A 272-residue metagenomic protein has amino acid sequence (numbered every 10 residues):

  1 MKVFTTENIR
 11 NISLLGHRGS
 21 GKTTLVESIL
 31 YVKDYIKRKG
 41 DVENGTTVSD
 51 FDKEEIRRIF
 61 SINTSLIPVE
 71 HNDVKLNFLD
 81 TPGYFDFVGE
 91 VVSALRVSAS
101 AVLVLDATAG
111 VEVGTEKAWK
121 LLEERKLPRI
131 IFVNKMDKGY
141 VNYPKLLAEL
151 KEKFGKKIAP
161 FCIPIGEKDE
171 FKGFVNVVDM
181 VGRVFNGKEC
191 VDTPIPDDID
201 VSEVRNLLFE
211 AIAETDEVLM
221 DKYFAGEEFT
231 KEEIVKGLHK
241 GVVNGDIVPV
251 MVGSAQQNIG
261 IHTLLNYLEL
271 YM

Functional and structural regions predicted by a protein language model:
M1-L105, V111, P160, I199-V201: P-loop NTPase switch module centered on the Walker A-proximal segment
M1-S20, K39, A107-M272: P-loop NTPase catalytic nucleotide-binding module
